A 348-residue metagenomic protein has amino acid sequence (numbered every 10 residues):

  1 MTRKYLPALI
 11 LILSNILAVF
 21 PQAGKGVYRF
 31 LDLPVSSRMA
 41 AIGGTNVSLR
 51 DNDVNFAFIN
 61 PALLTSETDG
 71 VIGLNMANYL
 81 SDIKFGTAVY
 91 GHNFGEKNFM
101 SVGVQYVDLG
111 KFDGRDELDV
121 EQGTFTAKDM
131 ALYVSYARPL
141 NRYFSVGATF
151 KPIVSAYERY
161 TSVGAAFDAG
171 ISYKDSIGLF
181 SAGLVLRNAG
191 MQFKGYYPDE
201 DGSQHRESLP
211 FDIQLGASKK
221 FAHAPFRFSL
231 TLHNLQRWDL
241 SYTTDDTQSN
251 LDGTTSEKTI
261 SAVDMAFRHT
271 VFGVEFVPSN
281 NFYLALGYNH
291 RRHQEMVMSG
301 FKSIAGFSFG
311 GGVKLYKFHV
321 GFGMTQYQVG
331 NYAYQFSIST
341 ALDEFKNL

Functional and structural regions predicted by a protein language model:
M1-P7: Bacterial N-terminal signal peptides that target proteins for export
P7-I16: Bacterial N-terminal signal peptides
F20-L348: Subset of outer-membrane beta-barrel
